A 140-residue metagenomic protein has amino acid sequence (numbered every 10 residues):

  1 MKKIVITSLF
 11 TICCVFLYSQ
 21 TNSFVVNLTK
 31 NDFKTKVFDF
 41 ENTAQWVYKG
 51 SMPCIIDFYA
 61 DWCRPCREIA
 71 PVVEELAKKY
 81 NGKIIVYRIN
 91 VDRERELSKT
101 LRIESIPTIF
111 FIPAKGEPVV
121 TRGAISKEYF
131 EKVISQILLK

Functional and structural regions predicted by a protein language model:
M1-I4: Positively charged n-region of N-terminal signal peptides that target proteins for export
T11-Y18: Hydrophobic h-region of N-terminal signal peptides that target proteins for export in Gram-negative bacteria
L28-M52: A short beta-strand-turn-helix
S51-C54, F58-W62, S105: Short pre-active-site segment immediately N-terminal to redox-active cysteine/selenocysteine motifs in thiol-based
S51-P53, E68-I89: Conserved helix-turn-beta segment immediately C-terminal to the redox Cys motif in thioredoxin-like folds
F58, I89-I103: Structural microenvironment flanking redox-active thiols in thiol-disulfide oxidoreductases
F58-V72: Conserved redox-active cysteine motifs that mediate thiol-disulfide chemistry, especially di-cysteine Cys-X(1-2)-Cys
S105, F110-K140: Non-catalytic, surface beta->alpha helical segment in thiol-disulfide oxidoreductase systems
